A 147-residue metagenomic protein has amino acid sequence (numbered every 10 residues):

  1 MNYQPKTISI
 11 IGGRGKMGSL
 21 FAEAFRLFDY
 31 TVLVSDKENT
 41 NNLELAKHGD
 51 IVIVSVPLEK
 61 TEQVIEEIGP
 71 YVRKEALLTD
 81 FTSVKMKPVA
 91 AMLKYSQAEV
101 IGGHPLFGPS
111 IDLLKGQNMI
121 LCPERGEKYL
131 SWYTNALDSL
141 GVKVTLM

Functional and structural regions predicted by a protein language model:
M1-E44: NAD(P)+-binding Rossmann beta1-loop-alpha1 motif at the extreme N-terminus of oxidoreductases
Q4-T7, H48, E75, G116: Phosphate-coordination loops involved in phosphoryl transfer and adenosine-cofactor binding
I10-I11, V54, L121: Hydrophobic Val/Ile/Leu positions in short beta-strands of Rossmann-like dinucleotide-binding domains
E23, L27, E66, P70 (+1 more regions): Short, well-ordered alpha-helices that flank and scaffold nucleotide-derived cofactor binding pockets
E44-G69: Rossmann-like NAD(P)-binding element
I53-V54, L77-T79, L146: Short catalytic-loop micro-motif centered on adjacent basic/acidic residues
V72-K87: ADP-ribose/adenylate-binding Rossmann-like module
K85-P88, M92-M147: Rossmann-fold dinucleotide-binding core
